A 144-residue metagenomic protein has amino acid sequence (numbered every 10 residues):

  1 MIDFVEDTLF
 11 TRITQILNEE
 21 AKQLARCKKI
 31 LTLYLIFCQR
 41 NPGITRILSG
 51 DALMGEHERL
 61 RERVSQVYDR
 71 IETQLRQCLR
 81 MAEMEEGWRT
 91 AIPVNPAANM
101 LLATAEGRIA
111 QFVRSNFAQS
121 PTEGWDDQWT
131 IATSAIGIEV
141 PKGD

Functional and structural regions predicted by a protein language model:
M1-E19, A25-I36, I47, Q66-T73 (+2 more regions): Alpha-helical structural segments
F4, A21, A25, G55-E62 (+5 more regions): Residues at secondary-structure transition points
F10, T14, L35-Q39, R76 (+4 more regions): Short amphipathic alpha-helical interface segments enriched in basic and hydrophobic/aromatic residues, used as
E19-Q23, N41, E139: Short coil/turn helix-boundary motifs
Q39-R59, A110: Amphipathic alpha-helical segments used for helix-helix packing
T45-R46, R61, E83-I131, E139-D144: Hydrophobic/aromatic-rich alpha-helical bundle segments in the mid-to-C-terminal region
